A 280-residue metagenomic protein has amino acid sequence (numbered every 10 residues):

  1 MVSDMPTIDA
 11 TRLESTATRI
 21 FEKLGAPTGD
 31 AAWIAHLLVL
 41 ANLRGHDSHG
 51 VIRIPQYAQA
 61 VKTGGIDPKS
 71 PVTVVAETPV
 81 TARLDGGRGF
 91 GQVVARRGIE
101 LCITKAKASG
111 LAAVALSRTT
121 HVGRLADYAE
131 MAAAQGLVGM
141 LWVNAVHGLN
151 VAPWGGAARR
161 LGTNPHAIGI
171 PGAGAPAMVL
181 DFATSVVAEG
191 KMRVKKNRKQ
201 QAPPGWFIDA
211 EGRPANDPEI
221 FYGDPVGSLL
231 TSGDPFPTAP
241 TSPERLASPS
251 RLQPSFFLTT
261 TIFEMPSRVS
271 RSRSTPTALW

Functional and structural regions predicted by a protein language model:
V2-L24: Generic N-terminal amphipathic, Lys/Arg-enriched alpha-helix
T28-V39: Short, well-structured alpha-helical segments
H49-K105: Active-site cofactor/substrate anionic-group-binding motifs, chiefly glycine- and Lys/Arg-rich phosphate-binding loops
V80-R83, L111-A115, L137-L141, P165-A167 (+6 more regions): Structural motif
R83-A173: A generic, well-ordered mixed alpha/beta core segment in the N-terminal half of proteins
L149-G223: Phosphate/diphosphate-binding glycine-rich loops and adjacent basic-rich segments that engage nucleotide
F207, L230-R251, S255-L258: A conserved active-site cap/scaffold subdomain adjacent to cofactor or substrate pockets
S255, T259, S267-W280: Low-acidity, Ser/Thr- and Arg-rich intrinsically disordered low-complexity segments
